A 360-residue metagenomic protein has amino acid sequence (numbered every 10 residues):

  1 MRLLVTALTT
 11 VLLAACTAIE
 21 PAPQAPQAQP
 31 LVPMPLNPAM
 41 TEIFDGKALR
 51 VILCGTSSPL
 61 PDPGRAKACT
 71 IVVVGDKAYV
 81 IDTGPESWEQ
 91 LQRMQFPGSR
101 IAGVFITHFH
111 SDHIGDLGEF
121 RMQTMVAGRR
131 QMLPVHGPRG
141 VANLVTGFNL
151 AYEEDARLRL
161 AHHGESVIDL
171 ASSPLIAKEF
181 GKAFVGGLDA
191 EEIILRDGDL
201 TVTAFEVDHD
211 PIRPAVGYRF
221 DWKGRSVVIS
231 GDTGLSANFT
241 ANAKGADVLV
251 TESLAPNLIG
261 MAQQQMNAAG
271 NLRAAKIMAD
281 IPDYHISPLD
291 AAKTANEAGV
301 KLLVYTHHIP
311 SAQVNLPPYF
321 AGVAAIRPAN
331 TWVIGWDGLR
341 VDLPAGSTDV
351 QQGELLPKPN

Functional and structural regions predicted by a protein language model:
M1-A7: Sec-dependent signal peptide recognition, specifically the positively charged N-region followed immediately by
L12-A15: C-terminal motif of bacterial Sec signal peptides marking the signal peptidase cleavage site
T17-V227, V314-D349, E354-P359: Binuclear metal-dependent hydrolase catalytic cores
I19-E20, V216-G217, K223-V228, G234-G338: Cap/insert and terminal regions of metallo-dependent hydrolase folds
